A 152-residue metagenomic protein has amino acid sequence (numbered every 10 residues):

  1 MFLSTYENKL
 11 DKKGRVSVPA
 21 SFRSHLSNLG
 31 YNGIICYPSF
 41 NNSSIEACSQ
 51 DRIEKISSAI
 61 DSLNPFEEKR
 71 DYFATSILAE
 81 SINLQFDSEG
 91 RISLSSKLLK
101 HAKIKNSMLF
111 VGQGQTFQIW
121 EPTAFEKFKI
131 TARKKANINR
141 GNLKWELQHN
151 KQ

Functional and structural regions predicted by a protein language model:
M1-E7, K12-R15, S21-L84, S88-E89 (+1 more regions): Flexible "stalk/tail and boundary" regions
